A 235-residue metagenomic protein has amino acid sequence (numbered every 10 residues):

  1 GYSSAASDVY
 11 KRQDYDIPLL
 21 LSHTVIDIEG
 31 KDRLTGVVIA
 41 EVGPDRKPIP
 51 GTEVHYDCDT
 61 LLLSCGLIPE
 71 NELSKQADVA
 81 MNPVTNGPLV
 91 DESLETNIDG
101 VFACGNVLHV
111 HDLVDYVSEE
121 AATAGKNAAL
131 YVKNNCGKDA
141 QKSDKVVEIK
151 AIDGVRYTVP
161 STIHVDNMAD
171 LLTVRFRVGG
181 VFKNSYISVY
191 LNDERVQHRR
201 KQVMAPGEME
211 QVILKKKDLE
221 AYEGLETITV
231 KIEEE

Functional and structural regions predicted by a protein language model:
G1-A6, Y10: Single conserved hydrophobic/aromatic residue that forms the stacking wall/gate of nucleotide- or nucleobase-binding
D16-H23: A conserved beta-strand/loop element that lines the FAD pocket in flavoprotein oxidoreductases
G30-V54: Conserved beta-strand-loop-beta-strand element in the redox core of flavoprotein oxidoreductases
D59-H111: FAD-site-proximal beta/loop scaffold in flavoenzymes
D115, T123, N127-R199: Mid-to-C-terminal Rossmann-like scaffold of FAD/NAD(P)H-dependent oxidoreductases
M168-L171, A205-M209: Solvent-exposed, conformationally flexible loop/turn segments
R175, G207-L219: Exposed aromatic-hydrophobic patches
I187, K217-E235: Short, aromatic- and glycine-rich surface loops/edge beta-strands on solvent-exposed regions
